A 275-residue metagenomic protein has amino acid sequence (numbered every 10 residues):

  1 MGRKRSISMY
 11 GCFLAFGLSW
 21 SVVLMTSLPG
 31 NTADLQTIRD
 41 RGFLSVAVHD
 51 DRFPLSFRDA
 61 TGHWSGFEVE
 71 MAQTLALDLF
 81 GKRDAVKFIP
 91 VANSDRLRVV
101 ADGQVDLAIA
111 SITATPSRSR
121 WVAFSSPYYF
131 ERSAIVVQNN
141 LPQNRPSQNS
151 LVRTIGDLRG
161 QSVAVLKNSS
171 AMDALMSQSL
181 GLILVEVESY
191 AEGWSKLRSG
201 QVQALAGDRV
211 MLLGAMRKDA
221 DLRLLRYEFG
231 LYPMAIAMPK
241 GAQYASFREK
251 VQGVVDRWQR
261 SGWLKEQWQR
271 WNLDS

Functional and structural regions predicted by a protein language model:
G42-F67: Short glycine-rich His-centered loop
A47-F53, I89-S94, G103-T115, Q138 (+4 more regions): Beta->alpha turn/N-cap motifs
D50, F130-P142, R209, L213-D256 (+1 more regions): Periplasmic-binding protein-like
A60-F80: Short, polar/charged alpha-helical segment
Q73, L77, G81, A85-D157 (+1 more regions): Acidic, polar ligand-binding/catalytic clefts
D95, S111-W121, A174-S177, A191-L231: A ligand-binding cleft/hinge motif common to bilobed small-molecule-binding domains
S170-V185, L224-R226, V255-S275: Ligand-binding clefts/hinges and TM-proximal coupling segments of bilobed small-molecule sensing domains
